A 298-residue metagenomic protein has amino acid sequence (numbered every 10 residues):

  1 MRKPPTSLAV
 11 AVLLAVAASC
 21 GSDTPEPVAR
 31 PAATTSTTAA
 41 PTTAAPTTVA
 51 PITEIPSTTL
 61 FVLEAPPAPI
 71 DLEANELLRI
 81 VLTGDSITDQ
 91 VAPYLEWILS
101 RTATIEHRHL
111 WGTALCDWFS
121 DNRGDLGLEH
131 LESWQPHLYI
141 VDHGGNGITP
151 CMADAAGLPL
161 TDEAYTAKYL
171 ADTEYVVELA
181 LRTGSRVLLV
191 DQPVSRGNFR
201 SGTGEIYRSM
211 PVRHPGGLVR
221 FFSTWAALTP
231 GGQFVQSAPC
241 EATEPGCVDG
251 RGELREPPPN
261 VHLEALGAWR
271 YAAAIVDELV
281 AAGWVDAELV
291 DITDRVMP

Functional and structural regions predicted by a protein language model:
M1-A9: Bacterial N-terminal signal peptides that target proteins for export
C20-D23: Bacterial signal peptide processing site
P27-F61: Extracellular mucin-like PTS domains
E73-A164: Conserved SGNH/GDSL esterase-like catalytic core that processes O-acyl groups on lipids and polysaccharides
T83-S86, R108-T113, V141-N146, V190-V194 (+3 more regions): Active-site-proximal beta-strand/loop segments in catalytic clefts of secreted hydrolases
G145-A167, P193-Y207, T229-P230: Serine-dependent acyl-ester chemistry module
V194-P298: Catalytic His-Asp segment of secreted/periplasmic serine-dependent ester chemistry enzymes
